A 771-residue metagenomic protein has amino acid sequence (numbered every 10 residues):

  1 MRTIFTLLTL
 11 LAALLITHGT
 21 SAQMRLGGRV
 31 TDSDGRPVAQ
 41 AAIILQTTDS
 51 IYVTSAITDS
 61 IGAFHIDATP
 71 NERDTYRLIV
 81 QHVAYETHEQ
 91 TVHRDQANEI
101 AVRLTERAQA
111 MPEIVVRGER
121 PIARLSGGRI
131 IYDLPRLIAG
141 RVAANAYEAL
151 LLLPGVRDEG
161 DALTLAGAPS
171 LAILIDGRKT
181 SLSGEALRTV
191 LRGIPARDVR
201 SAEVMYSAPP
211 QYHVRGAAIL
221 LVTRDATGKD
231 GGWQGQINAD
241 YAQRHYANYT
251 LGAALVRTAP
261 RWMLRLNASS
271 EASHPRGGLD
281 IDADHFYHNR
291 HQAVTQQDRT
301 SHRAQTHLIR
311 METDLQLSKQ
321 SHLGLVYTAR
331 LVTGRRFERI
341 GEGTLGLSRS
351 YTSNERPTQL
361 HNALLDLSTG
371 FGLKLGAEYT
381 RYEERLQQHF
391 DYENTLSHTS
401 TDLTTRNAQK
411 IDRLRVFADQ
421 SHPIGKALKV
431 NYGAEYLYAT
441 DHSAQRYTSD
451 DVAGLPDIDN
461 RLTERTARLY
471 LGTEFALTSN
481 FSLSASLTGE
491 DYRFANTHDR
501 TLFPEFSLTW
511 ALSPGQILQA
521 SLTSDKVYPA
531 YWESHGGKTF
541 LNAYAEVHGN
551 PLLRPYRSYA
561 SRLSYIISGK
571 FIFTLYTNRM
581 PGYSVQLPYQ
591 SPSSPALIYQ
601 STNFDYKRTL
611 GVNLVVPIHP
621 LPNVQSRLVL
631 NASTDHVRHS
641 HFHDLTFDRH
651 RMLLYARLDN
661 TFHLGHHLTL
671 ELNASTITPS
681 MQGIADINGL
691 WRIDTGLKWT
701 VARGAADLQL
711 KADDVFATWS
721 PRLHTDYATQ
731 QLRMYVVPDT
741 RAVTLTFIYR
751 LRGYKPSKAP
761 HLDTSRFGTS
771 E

Functional and structural regions predicted by a protein language model:
I44-Q46, I79-Y85, A97-I138, D158-G160 (+2 more regions): Short, acidic, small-residue-rich periplasmic hinge/interaction motif at the N-terminus of Gram-negative outer-membrane
D49-H65: Short, acidic Ser/Thr/Gly-rich low-complexity loop/linker segments typical of extracellular and cell-surface proteins
E99-R103, A146-A149, L187-T189, V214-N238 (+1 more regions): N-terminal periplasmic accessory domains that precede and gate Gram-negative outer-membrane beta-barrel machines
Y147-S183: Extracytoplasmic beta-strand/coil segments of soluble accessory domains associated with Gram-negative outer-membrane
T180-S207: Short acidic/polar hinge/loop motifs at secondary-structure boundaries that mediate gating or recognition
W262, T306-T333, T352-D499, P504 (+4 more regions): Face-selective signature of the C-terminal outer-membrane beta-barrel domain
Q409, K526-T574, R579-P581, Y599-G611 (+2 more regions): Outer-membrane beta-barrel signature, preferentially recognizing the C-terminal barrel domain of Gram-negative
V701-E771: C-terminal beta-signal and adjacent terminal beta-strands/loops of Gram-negative outer-membrane beta-barrel proteins
